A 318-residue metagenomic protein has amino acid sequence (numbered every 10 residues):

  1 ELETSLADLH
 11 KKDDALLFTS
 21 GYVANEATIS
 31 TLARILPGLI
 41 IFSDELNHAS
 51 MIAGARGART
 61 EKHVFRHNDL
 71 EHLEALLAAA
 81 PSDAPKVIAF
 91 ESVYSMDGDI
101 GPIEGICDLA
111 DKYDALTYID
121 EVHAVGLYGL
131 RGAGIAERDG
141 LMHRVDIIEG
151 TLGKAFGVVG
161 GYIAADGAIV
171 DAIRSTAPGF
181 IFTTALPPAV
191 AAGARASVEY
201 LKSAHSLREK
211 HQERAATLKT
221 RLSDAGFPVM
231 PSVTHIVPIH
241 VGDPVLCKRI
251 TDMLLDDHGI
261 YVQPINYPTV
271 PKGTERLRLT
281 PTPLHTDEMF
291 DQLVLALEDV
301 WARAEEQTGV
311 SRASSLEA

Functional and structural regions predicted by a protein language model:
E1-S20: Conserved N-terminal alpha-helix of the aminotransferase class I/II PLP-enzyme fold
D8, D256-D257, T269-A318: PLP-dependent enzyme catalytic core of the Aspartate aminotransferase-like
S20, F42-A58: Substrate-binding/gating loop at the entrance of the active-site cleft, primarily in PLP-dependent aminotransferase-like
I29-A49: Conserved PLP-anchoring active-site segment centered on the Schiff-base-forming lysine
H63, H67-I119: Active-site phosphate-binding strand-loop segment of PLP-dependent enzymes
D114, A133-L152, D171, S175: Conserved active-site segment immediately N-terminal to the catalytic lysine that forms the internal aldimine
I147-E149, V159-H205: Conserved core segment of the aminotransferase class I/II
R208-L218, S223-G259, Y267, T274 (+2 more regions): Conserved PLP-binding catalytic core of the aspartate aminotransferase-like
